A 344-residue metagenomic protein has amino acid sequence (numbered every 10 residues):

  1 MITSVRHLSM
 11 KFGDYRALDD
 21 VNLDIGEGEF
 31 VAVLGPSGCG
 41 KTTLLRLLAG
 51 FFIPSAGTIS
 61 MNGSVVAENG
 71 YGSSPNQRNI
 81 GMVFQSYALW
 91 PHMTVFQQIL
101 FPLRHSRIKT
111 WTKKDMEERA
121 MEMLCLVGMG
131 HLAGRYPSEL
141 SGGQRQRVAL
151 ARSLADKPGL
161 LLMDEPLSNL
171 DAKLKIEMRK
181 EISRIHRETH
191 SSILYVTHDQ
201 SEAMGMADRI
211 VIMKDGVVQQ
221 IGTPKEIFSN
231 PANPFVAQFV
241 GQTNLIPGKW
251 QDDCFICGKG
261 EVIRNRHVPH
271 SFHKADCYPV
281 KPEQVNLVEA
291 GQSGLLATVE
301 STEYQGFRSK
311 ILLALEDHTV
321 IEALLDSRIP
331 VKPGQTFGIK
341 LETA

Functional and structural regions predicted by a protein language model:
L34-P36: The feature captures the beta-strand-to-loop junction immediately N-terminal to the Walker
A49: Helix-to-loop junction immediately C-terminal to a conserved catalytic motif
S55-T58, D215: Conserved coupling/switch loops of ABC nucleotide-binding domains, chiefly the family-specific signature
G57-E68: Conserved ABC transporter NBD signature motif
N79-G81, Q85, L89-F235: ABC ATPase nucleotide-binding domains
C254-T302, S327-A344: Glycine/charge-rich catalytic "coupling/switch" loops of P-loop NTPases
